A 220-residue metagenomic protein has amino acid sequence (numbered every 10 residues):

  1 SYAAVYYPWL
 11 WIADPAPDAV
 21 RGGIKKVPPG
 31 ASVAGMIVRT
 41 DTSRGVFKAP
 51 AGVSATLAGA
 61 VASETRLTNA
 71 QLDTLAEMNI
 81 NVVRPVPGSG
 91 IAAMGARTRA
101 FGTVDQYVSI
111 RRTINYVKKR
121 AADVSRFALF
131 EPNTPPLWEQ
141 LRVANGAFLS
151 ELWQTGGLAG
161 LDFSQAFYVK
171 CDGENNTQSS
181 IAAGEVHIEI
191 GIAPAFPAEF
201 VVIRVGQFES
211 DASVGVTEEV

Functional and structural regions predicted by a protein language model:
S1-V220: Structured, hydrophobic secondary-structure cores that serve as assembly/anchoring elements
